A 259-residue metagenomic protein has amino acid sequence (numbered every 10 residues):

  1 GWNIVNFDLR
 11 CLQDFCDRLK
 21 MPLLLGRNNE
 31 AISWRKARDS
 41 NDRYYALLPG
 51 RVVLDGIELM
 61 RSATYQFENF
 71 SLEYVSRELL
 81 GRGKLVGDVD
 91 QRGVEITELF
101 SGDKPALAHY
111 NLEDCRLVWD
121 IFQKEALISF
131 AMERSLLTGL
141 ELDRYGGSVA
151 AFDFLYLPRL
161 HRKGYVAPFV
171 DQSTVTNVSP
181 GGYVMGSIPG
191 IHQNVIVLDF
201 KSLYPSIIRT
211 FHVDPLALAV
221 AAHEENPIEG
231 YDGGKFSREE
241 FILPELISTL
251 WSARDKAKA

Functional and structural regions predicted by a protein language model:
W2, L47, S62-Q66, A108-N111 (+3 more regions): Hydrophobic alpha-helical scaffolding
W2-C11: Acidic, metal-coordinating catalytic cores used for nucleic-acid/nucleotide bond scission and strand-transfer chemistry
N6, E58, S202: Short, glycine/acidic-enriched loop or turn micro-motifs at the edges of active sites
L9, R18, P22-C115, A217: Active-site-proximal helix-loop-helix substrate-binding element of RNase H-like nuclease domains
R18, G81, K124-L127, S206-V213 (+1 more regions): Short, well-ordered loop/turn and helix-capping segments at boundaries between secondary-structure elements and domains
V94-R209: Common nucleic-acid-contacting/processivity interface regions adjacent to the catalytic cores of nucleic-acid enzymes
P189, Q193-N194, L198-A259: Helical catalytic core of nucleic-acid polymerases
